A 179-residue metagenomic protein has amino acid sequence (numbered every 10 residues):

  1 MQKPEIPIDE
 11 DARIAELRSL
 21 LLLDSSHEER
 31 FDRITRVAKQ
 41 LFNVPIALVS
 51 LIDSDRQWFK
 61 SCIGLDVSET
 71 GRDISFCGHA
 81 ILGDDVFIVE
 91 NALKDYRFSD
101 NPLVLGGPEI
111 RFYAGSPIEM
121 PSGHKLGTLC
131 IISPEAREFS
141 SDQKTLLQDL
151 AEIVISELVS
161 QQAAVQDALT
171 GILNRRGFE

Functional and structural regions predicted by a protein language model:
M1-E28: Signal-transmission linkers at sensory-effector interfaces
Q2, D24-Q57: Helix-loop-beta substructure at the N-terminus of cytosolic sensory domains that couple signal/ligand detection
A15-E16, P45-I46, I52, R56-C62 (+1 more regions): Regulatory sensory and allosteric helical modules in signal-transduction proteins and certain transcription factors
R111-S122: A short, aliphatic-rich beta-strand micro-motif
K125: Glycine-rich acetyl-CoA-binding "A-motif" of GNAT/NAT acetyltransferases
T128-E138: Short beta-strand-to-loop transition segments that serve as allosteric relay/switch motifs in sensory/regulatory domains
F139-S156: Amphipathic alpha-helical "output/dimerization" segments
Q162-E179: Conserved nucleotide-binding and Mg2+-coordinating catalytic segments in signaling enzymes
